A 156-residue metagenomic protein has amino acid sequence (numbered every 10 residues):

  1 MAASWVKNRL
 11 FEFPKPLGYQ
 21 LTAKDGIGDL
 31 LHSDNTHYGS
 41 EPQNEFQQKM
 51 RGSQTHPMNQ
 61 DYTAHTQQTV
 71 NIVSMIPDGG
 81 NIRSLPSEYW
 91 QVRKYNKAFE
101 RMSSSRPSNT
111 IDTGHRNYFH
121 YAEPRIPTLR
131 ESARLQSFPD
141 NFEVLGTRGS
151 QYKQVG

Functional and structural regions predicted by a protein language model:
M1-N44: Flexible, glycine-/basic-rich loop-and-beta segments that form/coincide with the SAM-dependent methyltransferase
E45-V155: C-terminal target-recognition/interaction regions appended to catalytic cores
